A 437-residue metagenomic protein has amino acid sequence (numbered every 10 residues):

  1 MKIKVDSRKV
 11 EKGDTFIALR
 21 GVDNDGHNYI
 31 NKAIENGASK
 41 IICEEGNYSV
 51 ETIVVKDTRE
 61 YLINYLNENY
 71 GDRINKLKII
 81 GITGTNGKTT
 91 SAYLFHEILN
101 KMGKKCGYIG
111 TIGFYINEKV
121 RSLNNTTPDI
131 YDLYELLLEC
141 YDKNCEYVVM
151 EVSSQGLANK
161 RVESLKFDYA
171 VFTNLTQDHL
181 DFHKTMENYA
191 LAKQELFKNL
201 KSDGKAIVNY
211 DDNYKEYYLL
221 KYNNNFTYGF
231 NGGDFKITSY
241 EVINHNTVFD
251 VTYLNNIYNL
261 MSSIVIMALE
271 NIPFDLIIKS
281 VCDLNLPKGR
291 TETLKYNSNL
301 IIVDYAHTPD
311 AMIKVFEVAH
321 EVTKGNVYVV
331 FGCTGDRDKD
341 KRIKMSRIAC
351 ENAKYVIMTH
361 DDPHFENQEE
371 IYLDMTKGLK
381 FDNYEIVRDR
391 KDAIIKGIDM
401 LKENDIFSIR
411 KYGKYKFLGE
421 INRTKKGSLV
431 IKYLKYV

Functional and structural regions predicted by a protein language model:
M1-N64, E68, K205, T252-L254 (+5 more regions): N-terminal leader/targeting and accessory segments in enzymes
K9-T15, G21, D25-N28, V265-G289 (+1 more regions): ATP-dependent carboxylate-amine ligase
G13, A38, S49-V50, G103 (+5 more regions): Short, well-ordered alpha-helix to beta-strand connector turns
I34, C43-V50, K143, F167-I301 (+1 more regions): Acidic, Mg2+-coordinating active-site environments of NTP-dependent enzymes
S39-E45, A206-Y210, V330-F331, K354-D362: Short internal beta-strands
E45-G46, T111-I112, L175, F230 (+3 more regions): Short, ordered loop/turn segments at secondary-structure junctions
T52, C106, Y147-V148, N225 (+2 more regions): Hydrophobic anchor at the start of a short beta-strand that flanks the dinucleotide cofactor-binding loop
Y61-Y210, Y214-N223, V322-T323: Phosphate-binding loop of NTP-binding sites
